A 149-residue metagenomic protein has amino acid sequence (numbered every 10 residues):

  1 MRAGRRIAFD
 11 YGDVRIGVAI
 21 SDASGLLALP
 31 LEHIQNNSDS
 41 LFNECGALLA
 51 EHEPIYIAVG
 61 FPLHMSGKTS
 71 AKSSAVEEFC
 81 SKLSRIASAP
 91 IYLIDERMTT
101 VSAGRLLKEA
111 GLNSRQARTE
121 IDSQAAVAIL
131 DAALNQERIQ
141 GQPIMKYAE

Functional and structural regions predicted by a protein language model:
R2-F9, D13-E149: Phosphate- and other anionic-substrate recognition elements at nucleic-acid/protein interfaces
